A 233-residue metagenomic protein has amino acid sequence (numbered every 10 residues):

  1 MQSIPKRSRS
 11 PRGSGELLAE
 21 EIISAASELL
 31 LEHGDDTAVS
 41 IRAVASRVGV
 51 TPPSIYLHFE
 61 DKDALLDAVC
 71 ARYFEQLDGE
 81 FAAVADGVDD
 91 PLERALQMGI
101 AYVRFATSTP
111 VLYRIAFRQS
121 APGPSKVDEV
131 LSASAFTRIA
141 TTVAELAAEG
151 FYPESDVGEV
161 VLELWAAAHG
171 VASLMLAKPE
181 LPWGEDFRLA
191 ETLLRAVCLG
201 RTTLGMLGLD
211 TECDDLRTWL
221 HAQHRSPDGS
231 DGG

Functional and structural regions predicted by a protein language model:
M1-L17, E28, G205-G233: N-terminal intrinsically disordered/low-complexity leader segments
L18-S27, V44, V69-Y73, L77 (+2 more regions): Generic hydrophobic, amphipathic alpha-helix propensity
E21, A43, Q97, A101 (+5 more regions): Amphipathic alpha-helical interaction segments
E21, E32-A64, A68: Helix-turn-helix
A25-E32, F105: Short amphipathic alpha-helical elements of helix-turn-helix/winged-helix folds
R72-L96, V127-V130, A140, A144-A147: Amphipathic alpha-helical linker/stalk segments
A82-L112, F136, L164: Hydrophobic alpha-helical connector segments
P124-E129, A133, A148-A196, L204-H224: Hydrophobic/aromatic-rich alpha-helical bundle segments in the mid-to-C-terminal region
